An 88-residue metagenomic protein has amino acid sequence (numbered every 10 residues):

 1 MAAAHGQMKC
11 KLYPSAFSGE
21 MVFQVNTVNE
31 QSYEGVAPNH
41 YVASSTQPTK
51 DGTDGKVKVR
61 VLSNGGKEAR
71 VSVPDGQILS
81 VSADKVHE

Functional and structural regions predicted by a protein language model:
M1-E88: Single-stranded RNA-binding regions, centering on S1/OB-family and related RNA-binding modules
